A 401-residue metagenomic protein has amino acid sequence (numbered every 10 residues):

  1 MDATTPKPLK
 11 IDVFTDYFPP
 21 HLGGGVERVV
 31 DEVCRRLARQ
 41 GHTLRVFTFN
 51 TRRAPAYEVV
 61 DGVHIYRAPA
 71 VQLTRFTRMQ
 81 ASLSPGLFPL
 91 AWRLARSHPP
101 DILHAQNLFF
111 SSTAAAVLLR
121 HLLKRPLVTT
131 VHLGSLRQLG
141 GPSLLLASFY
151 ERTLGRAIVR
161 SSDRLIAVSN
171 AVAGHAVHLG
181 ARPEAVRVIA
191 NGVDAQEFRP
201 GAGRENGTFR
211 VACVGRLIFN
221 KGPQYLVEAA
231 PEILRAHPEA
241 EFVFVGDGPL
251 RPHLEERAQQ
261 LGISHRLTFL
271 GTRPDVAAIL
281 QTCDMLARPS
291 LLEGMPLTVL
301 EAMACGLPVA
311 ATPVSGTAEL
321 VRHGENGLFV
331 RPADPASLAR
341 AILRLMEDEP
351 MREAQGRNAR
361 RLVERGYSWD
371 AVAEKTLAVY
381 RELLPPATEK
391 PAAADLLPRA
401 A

Functional and structural regions predicted by a protein language model:
L87, P100-R125, T129-L136: An aromatic- and histidine-rich active-site surface loop
R125-V128, S135-S161: Nucleotide-sugar donor phosphate/pyrophosphate-binding loop at the beta->alpha transition of glycosyltransferases
A171, G192: Carbohydrate-associated surface elements
R204-A230, V243: Conserved donor-binding/catalytic core segment of Leloir-type glycosyltransferases
T272, L291: Aromatic "clamp/platform" in nucleotide-sugar-dependent glycosyltransferases that forms part of the donor/acceptor
P308-A311: Short hydrophobic beta-strand element within catalytic cores of glycosyltransferases and related nucleotide-activated
H323-G324, L328-P335, R344-E349: Conserved acidic donor-binding segment of nucleotide-sugar-dependent glycosyltransferases
S337, R344, M351-G366, K375-A378: A short, well-ordered alpha-helix in the C-terminal region of glycosyltransferases
